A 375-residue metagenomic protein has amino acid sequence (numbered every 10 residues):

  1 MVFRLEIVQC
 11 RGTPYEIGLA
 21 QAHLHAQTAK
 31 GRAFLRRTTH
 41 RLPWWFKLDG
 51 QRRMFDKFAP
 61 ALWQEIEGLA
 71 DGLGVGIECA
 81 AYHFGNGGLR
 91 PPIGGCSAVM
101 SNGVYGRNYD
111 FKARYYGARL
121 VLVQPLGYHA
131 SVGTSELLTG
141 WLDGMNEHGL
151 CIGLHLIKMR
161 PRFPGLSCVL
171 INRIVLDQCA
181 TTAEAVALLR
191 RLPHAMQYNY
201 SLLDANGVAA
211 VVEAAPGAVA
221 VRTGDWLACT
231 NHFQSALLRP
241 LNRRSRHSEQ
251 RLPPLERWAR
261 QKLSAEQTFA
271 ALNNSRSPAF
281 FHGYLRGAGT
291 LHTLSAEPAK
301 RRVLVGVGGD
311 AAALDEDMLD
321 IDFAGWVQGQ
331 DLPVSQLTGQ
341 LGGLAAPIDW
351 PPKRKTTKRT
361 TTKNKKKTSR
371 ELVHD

Functional and structural regions predicted by a protein language model:
M1-L73, F84-N86, S101-K358, K363-D375: C-terminal, well-structured catalytic/ligand-binding subdomain of enzymes
E78-V99: Short, glycine/charge-rich beta-strand/loop segments that flank catalytic centers and engage negatively charged groups
